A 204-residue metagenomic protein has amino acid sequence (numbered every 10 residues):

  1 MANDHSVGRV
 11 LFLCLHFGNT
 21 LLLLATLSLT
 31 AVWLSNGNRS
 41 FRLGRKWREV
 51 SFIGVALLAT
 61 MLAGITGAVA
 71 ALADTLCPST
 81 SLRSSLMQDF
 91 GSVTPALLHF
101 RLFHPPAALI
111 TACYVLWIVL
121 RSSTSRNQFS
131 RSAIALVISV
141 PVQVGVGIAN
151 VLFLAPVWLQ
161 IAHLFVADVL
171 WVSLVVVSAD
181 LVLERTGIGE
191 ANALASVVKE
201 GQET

Functional and structural regions predicted by a protein language model:
M1-T204: Polytopic transmembrane helical bundles with strong interfacial aromatic enrichment
